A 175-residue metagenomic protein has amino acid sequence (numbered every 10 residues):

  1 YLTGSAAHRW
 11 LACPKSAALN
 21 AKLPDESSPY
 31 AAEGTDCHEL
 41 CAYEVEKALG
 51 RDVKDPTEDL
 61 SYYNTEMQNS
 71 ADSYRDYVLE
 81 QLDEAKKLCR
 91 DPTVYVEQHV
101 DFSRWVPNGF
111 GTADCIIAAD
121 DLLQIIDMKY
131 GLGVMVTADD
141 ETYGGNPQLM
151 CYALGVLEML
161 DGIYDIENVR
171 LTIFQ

Functional and structural regions predicted by a protein language model:
Y1-D121, R170: Metal-dependent nuclease catalytic cores that hydrolyze phosphodiester bonds in DNA/RNA, characterized by
D91-Q175: Mg2+/Mn2+-dependent nuclease catalytic core
